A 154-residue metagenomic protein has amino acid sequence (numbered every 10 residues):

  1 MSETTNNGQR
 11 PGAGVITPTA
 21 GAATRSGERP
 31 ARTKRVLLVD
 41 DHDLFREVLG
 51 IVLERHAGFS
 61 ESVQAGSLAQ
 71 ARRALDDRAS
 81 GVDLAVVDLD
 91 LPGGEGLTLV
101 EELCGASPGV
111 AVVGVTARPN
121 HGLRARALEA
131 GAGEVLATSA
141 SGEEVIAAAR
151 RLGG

Functional and structural regions predicted by a protein language model:
T33-F45, L49-L53, A85: Conserved acidic segment of CheY-like receiver
Q64-L84: Acidic, metal-coordinating helix/loop segments flanking the phosphotransfer/catalytic sites of two-component signaling
S67, E95-T98: Acidic catalytic/metal-coordinating carboxylates
D88-L89, T116: Active-site residues of response regulator receiver
P92, N120: The feature encodes the CheY-like receiver
L97-G109: Short amphipathic alpha-helix used as the core "switch/output" element in two-component signaling
G122, A140-R150: C-terminal output helix
